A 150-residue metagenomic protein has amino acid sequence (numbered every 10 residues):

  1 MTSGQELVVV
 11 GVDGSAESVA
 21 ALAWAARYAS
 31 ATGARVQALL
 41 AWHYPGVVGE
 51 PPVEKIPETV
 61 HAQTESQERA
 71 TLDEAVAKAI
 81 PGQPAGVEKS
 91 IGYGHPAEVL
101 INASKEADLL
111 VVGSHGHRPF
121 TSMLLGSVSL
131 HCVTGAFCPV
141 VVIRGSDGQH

Functional and structural regions predicted by a protein language model:
M1-G4, E17, A31, A77-L110 (+1 more regions): Structural beta-alpha unit
T2-K55: Small/aliphatic-rich secondary-structure junction motif
V8, A25, L100, V111 (+1 more regions): Hydrophobic structural packing positions in well-ordered secondary structure
Q37-L39, E88-G92, V141-I143: General small-molecule cofactor/ligand-binding pocket signal
L40, G113-H115, R144-G145: Short secondary-structure boundary segments
L40-A70, Q149-H150: Acidic, proline/glycine-rich short linear motifs
V53-P57, A107-D108, L130: Short, hinge-like loop/turn segments at secondary-structure boundaries
L109-T134, Q149-H150: Glycine-rich, Arg-bearing micro-motifs that act as flexible, cationic patches
